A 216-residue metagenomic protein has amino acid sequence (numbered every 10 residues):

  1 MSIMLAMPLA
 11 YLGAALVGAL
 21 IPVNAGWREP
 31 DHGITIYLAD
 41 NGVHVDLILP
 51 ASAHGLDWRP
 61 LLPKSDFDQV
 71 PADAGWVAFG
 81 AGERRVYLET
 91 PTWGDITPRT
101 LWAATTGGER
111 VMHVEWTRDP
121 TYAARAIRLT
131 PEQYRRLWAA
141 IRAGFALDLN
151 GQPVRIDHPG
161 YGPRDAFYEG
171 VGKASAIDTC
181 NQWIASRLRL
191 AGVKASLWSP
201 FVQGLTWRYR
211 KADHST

Functional and structural regions predicted by a protein language model:
M1-T35: N-terminal membrane-anchoring alpha-helices
I3-L16, A143-T216: Activation targets extended, charge/polar-rich intrinsically disordered C-terminal tails
W27, T92, T117, T121 (+1 more regions): General secondary-structure edge motif
L38-L129: Glycine-rich catalytic cores of cysteine/serine-nucleophile enzymes that process amide/ester linkages in cell-envelope
T90-P98, R135-F145, G160-D165: Short, mixed-charge, low-aromatic patches
P120-T130, A166-S175: Second-shell loop/turn segments in exported
A124-N150: Internal catalytic-core helix/loop-beta-alpha segment that presents or stabilizes conserved functional determinants
